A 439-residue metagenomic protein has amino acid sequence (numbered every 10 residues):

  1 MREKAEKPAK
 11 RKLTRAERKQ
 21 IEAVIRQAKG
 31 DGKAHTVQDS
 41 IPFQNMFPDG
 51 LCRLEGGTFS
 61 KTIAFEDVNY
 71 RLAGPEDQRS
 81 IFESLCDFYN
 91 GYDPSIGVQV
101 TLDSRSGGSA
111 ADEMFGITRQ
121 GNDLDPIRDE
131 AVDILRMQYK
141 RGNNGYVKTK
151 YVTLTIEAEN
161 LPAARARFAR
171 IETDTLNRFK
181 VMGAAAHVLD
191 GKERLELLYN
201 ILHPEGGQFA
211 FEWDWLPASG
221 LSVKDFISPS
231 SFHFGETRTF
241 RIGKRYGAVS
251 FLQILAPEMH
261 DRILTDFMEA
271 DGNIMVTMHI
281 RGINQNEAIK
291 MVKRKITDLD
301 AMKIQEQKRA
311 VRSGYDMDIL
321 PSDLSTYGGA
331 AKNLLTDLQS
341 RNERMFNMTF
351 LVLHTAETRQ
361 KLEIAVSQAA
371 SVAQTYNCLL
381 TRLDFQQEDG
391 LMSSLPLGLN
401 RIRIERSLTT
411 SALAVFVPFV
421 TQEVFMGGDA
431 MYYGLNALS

Functional and structural regions predicted by a protein language model:
M1-V424, G428-A430: Extended, folded cores of ATP/NTP-driven motor/assembly subunits in large transport and secretion machines
A430-S439: P-loop NTPase catalytic phosphate-binding loop
